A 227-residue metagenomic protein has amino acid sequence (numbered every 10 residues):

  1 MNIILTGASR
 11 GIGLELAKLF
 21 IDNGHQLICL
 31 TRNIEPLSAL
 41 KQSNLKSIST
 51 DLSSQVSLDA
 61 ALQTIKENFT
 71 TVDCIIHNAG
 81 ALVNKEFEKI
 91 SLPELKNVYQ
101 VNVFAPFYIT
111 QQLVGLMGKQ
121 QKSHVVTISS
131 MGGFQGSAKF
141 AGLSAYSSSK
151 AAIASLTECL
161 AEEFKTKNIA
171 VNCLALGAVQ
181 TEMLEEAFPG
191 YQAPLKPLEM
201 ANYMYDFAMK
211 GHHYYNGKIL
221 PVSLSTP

Functional and structural regions predicted by a protein language model:
S9, A17: N-terminal Rossmann NAD(P)H-binding glycine-rich loop of SDR-like oxidoreductase domains
N23-S38: Conserved glycine-rich Rossmann-like NAD(P)H-binding loop of the short-chain dehydrogenase/reductase
N78-N84: Conserved NAD(P)H cofactor-binding loop of Rossmann-fold oxidoreductase domains
E86-F87, E94-K96: Substrate-binding pocket helix/loop in short-chain dehydrogenase/reductase
T110, Y146-S149: Active-site helix of classical SDR
S130: Residue(s) in the substrate-gating loop at a strand-loop-helix junction that position the organic substrate next
T166, C173-L174, P189-P227: C-terminal helical subdomain
